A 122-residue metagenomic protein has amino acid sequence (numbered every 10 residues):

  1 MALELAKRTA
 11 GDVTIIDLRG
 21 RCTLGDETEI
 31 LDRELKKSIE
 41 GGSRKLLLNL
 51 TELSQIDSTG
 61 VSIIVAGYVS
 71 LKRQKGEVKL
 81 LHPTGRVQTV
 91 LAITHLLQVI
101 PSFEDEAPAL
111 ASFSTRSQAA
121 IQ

Functional and structural regions predicted by a protein language model:
M1-D17: Short beta-strand/loop segment at the start of cytosolic alpha/beta domains
A6, L81, F103: General small-molecule cofactor/ligand-binding pocket signal
A10-D12, G85, A107: Residues that form or immediately flank small-molecule/cofactor binding pockets and catalytic motifs
L18-G20, D105: Active-site donor-binding loop signature of nucleotide-sugar glycosyltransferases
C22-I100: Amphipathic alpha-helical interaction surfaces in cytosolic regulatory modules
S102-Q122: A charged, well-structured terminal subsegment
